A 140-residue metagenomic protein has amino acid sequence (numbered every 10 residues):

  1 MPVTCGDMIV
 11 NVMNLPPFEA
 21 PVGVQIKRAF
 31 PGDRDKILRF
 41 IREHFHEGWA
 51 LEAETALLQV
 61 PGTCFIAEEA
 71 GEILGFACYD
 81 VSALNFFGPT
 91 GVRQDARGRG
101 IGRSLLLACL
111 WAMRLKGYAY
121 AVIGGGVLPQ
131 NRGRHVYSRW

Functional and structural regions predicted by a protein language model:
M1, Q94, I123-R134: Conserved beta-strand-loop-alpha-helix junction that forms the acyl-donor binding cleft
M1-V22: Acyl-donor-binding surface of acyltransferase catalytic domains
M1-V3, Y137-W140: Conserved acetyl-CoA-binding loop of GNAT-fold acetyltransferases
V24-K36: A short beta-loop-alpha structural element at the N-terminal edge of CoA-dependent acyl/N-acetyltransferase catalytic
I37-I41: Hydrophobic alpha-helical core bundles mediating ligand binding, dimerization, or RNAP-core interactions
R42-Q94: A conserved beta-strand-loop-helix scaffold within acyl/acetyltransferase catalytic domains
V92, G98-M113, H135-R139: Conserved acetyl-CoA-binding loop-helix of GNAT-fold acetyltransferases
A119: Short acidic/polar active-site loop segments enriched in Thr and Asp
